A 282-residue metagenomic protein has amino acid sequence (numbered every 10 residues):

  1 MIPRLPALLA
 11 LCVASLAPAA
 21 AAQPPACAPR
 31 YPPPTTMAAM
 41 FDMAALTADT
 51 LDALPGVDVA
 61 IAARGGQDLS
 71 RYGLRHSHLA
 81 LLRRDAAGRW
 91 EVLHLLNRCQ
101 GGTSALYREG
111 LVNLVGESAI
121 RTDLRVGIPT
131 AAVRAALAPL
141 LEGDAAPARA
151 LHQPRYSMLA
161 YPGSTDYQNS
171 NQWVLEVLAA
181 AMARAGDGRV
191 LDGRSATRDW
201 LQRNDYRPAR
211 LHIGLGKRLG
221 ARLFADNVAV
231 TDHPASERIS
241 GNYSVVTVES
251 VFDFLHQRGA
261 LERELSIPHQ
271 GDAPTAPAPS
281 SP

Functional and structural regions predicted by a protein language model:
M1-L9: Bacterial N-terminal signal peptides that target proteins for export
A14-A19: N-terminal signal peptide c-region/cleavage motif recognized by signal peptidases
Q23-R84, E262-P282: N-terminal accessory segments that precede or flank the first globular/catalytic domain
M37-M40, L69-H76, R89, S104 (+4 more regions): Solvent-exposed, acidic/flexible segments
L54, R83-R89, A180-R189: Secondary-structure boundary elements
A60, R64-V133, A160: Glycine-rich catalytic cores of cysteine/serine-nucleophile enzymes that process amide/ester linkages in cell-envelope
E117-Y167, N171: A substrate-binding/cap region within the structured catalytic cores of diverse enzymes
R149-P282: Activation targets extended, charge/polar-rich intrinsically disordered C-terminal tails
